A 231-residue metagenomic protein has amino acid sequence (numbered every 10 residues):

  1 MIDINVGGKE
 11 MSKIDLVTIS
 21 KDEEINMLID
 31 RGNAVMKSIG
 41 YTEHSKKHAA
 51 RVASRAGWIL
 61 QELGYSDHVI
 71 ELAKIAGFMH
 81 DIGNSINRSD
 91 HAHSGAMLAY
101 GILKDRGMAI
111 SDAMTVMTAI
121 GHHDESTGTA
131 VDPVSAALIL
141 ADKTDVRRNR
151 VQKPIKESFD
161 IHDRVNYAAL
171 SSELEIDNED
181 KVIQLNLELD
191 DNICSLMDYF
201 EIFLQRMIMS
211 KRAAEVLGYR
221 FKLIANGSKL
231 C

Functional and structural regions predicted by a protein language model:
M1-E10: N-terminal amphipathic/basic-hydrophobic helices that include classical n-h-c signal peptides and signal-anchor
K13, G40-L63: N-terminal low-complexity, intrinsically disordered segments
L16-A34: Short alpha-helical hairpin
N26, K46, A50, L204: Electropositive phosphate-/nucleotide-binding environments in soluble metabolic enzymes
N33-T42, I193-L196: Short hinge/gating elements
K37-S38, K47-H48, Q61-I176: Divalent metal-dependent catalytic cores for phosphoryl transfer on phosphate-bearing substrates
H44, N87-D90, D198, I202: Short alpha-helix boundary/capping segments
D145-C231: Terminal helices and disordered tails flanking the catalytic cores of nucleotide-processing hydrolases
